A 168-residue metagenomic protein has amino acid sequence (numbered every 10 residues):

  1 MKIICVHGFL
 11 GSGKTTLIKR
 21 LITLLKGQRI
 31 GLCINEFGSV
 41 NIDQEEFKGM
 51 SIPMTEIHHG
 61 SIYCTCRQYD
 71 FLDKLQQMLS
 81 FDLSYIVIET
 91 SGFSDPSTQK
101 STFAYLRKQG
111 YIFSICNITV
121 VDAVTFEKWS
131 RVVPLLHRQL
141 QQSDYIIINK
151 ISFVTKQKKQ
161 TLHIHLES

Functional and structural regions predicted by a protein language model:
K2-H7, S12, T16-I118, D122-W129: Nucleotide-state-sensitive switch-loop elements of NTP-binding domains
G13, Y85-S91, Q139-I148, E167-S168: A short, terminal or domain-edge coil/loop segment
F93, V133, K156: Conserved phosphate/pyrophosphate-binding and hydrolysis machinery centered on Walker-type P-loop NTPases, extending
T98-Q99, R131-V132, K158-L162: Residues at alpha-helix caps and immediate loop-helix transition turns in enzyme cores, especially N- and C-cap
Q109, L135, K158: Short acidic-hydrophobic sequence patches enriched in Asp/Glu that either
V120-V124, S143-I164, S168: G-domain G4 guanine-recognition motif of GTPases
R131-L140: Flexible active-site lid/hinge loop adjacent to a nucleotide/diphosphate and Mg2+-phosphate binding pocket
